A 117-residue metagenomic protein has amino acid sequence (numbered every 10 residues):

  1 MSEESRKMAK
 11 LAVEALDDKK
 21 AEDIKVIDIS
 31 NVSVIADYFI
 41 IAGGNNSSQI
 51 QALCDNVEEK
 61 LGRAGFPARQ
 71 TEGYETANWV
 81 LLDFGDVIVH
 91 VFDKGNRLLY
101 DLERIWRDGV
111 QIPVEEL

Functional and structural regions predicted by a protein language model:
M1-I35, S47-V80, F92-N96, I105-L117: Polybasic/polar functional segments that serve as interface/processing modules
D37-F39: Catalytic metal-binding acidic patch
I41-G44: Short hydrophobic/aromatic beta-strand micro-patches that form the beta-sheet surface supporting nucleotide- or nucleic
L82-F84: Active-site beta-strand termini and strand-to-loop segments that position acidic
L98-Y100: Switch/connector loops and helix/strand junctions flanking conserved nucleotide-binding motifs in nucleotide-processing
